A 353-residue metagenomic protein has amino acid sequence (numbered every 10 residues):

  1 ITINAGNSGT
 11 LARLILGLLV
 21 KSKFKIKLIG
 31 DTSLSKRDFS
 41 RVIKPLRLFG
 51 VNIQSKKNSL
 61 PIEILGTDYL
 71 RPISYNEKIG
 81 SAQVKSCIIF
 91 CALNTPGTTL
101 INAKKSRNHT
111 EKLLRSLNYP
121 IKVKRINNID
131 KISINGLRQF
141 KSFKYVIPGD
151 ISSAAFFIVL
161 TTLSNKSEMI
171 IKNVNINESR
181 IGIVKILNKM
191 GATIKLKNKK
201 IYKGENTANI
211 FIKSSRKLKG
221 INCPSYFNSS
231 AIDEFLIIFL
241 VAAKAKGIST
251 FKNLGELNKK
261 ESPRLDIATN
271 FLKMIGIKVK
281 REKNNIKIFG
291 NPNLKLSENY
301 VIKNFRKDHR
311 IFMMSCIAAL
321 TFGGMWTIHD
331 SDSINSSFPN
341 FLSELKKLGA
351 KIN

Functional and structural regions predicted by a protein language model:
I1-N353: Structural preference for solvent-exposed beta-strand-turn elements and adjacent flexible terminal/loop segments within
